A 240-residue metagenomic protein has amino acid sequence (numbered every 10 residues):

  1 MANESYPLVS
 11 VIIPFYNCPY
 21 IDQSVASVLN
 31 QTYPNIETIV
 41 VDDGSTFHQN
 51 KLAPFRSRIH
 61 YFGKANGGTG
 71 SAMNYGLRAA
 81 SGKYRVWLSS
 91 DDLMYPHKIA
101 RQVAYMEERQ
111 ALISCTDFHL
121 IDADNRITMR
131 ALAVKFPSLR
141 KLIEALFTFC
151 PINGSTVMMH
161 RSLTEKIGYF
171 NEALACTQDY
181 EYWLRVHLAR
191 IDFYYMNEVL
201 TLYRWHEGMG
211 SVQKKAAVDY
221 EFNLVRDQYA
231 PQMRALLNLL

Functional and structural regions predicted by a protein language model:
P7-S10, S27, E37, E181: Cell-envelope/extracellular polymer assembly enzymes that use nucleotide-activated donors
P14, Y95, P137-F222: Conserved nucleotide-sugar donor-binding catalytic segment
N17-N30: Short, well-formed alpha-helical segments that are part of the catalytic scaffolds of diverse glycosyltransferases
V28, D42-S45, G67: Conserved short acidic donor-positioning loop in nucleotide-sugar-dependent glycosyltransferases
P34, D42-K51, S89: A conserved acidic beta->alpha catalytic loop
Q49, K64-A80, R101: Glycine-rich, basic loop-to-helix element that forms the pyrophosphate-binding segment of sugar-nucleotide handling
R85: Short aromatic/hydrophobic "clamp" motif used to bind/position activated sugar donors
H97-T128: Conserved donor NDP-sugar-binding/catalytic core segment of glycosyltransferases
